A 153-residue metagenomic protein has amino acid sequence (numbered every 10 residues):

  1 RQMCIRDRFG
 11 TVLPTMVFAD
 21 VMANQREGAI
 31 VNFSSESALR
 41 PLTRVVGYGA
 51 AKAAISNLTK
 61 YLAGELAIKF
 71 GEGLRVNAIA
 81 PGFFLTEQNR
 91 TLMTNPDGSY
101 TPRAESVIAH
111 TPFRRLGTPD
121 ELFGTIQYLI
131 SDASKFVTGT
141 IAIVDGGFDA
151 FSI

Functional and structural regions predicted by a protein language model:
R1-I5: Short, small-residue-biased leader/transition segments that mark boundaries at the very start of proteins
R6-N24, A63-G64, I68, S131: Amphipathic alpha-helical dimer-interface segment in Rossmann-like NAD(P)H-dependent oxidoreductases
T15, A51, T59: Active-site helix of classical SDR
S35: Residue(s) in the substrate-gating loop at a strand-loop-helix junction that position the organic substrate next
R40, Q127, T138-I153: Short C-terminal tail/terminal secondary-structure segment of NAD(P)H-dependent dehydrogenase/reductase domains
P41-G49, L92: Active-site loop-to-helix junction immediately N-terminal to the catalytic Tyr of the SDR YXXXK motif in Rossmann-fold
F70, R75, V137-G139: Short, small/polar-rich loop/turn modules that mediate ligand/substrate recognition or access, typified
F83-H110, F151-I153: A glycine/serine/threonine-rich, flexible loop-to-helix segment that serves as the NAD(P) cofactor-binding "lid"
